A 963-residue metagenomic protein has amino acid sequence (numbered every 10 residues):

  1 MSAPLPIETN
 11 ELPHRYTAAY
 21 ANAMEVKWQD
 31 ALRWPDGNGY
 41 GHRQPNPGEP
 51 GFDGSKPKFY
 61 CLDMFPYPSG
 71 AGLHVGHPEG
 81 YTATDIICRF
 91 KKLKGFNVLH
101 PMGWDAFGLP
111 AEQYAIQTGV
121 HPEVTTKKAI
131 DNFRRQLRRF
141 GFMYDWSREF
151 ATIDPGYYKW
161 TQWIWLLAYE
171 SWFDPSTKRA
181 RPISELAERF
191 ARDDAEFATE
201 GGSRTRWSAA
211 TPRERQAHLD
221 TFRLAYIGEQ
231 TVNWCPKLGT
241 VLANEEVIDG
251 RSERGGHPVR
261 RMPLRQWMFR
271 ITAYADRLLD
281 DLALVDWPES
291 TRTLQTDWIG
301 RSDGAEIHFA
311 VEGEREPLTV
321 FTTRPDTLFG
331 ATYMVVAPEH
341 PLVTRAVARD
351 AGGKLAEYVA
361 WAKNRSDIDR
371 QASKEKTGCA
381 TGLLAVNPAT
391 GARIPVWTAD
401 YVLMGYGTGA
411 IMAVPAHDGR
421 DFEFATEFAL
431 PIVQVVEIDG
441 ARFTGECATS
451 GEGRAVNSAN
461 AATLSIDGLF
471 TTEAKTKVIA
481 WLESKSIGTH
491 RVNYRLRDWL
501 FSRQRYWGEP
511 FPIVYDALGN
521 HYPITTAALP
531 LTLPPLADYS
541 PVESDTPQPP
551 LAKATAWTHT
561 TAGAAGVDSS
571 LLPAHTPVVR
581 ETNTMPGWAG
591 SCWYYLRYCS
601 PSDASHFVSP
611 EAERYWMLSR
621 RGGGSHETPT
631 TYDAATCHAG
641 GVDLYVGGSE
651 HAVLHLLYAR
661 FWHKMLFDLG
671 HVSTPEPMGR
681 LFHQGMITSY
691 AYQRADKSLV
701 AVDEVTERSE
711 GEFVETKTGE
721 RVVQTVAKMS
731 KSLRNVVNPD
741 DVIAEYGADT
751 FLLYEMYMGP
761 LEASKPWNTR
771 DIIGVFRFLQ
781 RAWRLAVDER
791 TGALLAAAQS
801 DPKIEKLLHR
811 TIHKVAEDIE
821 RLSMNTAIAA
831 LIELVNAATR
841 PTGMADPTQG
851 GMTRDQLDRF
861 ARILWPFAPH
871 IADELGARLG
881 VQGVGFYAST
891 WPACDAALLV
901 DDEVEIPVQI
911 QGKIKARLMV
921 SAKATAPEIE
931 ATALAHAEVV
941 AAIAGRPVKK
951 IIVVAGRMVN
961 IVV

Functional and structural regions predicted by a protein language model:
M1-P35, N46-G54, A337-H340, R349-G352 (+12 more regions): Basic, alpha-helical terminal appendages of large translation-related enzymes
S2, E11-L62, K92-P101, T125-D131 (+4 more regions): Conserved oxyanion/phosphate-binding beta-strand-loop segments in alpha/beta enzyme cores
S2-A21, E25-Y40, Q117-L318, P325 (+8 more regions): Residue patterns forming the tRNA-binding/recognition surfaces of aminoacyl-tRNA synthetases and related DALR
R15-A19, V120, V124, R301-E306 (+10 more regions): Long, charged, mostly alpha-helical binding arms that flank functional sites
P47-P122, T126, F150-T161, T322-T323 (+3 more regions): N-terminal catalytic cores of NTP/NDP-binding nucleotidyl/phosphoryl-transfer enzymes
T84-D85, N97, H340-T444, E452 (+2 more regions): Catalytic alpha/beta core of large soluble enzyme barrels
D105, S176-A180, T221, Y226-N233 (+5 more regions): Helix-rich, typically C-terminal accessory recognition domains appended to large enzymatic cores
S290-T319, K363-A392, V396, W499 (+12 more regions): Flexible, glycine/threonine-enriched loop-and-boundary segments that flank and lead into catalytic domains of large
